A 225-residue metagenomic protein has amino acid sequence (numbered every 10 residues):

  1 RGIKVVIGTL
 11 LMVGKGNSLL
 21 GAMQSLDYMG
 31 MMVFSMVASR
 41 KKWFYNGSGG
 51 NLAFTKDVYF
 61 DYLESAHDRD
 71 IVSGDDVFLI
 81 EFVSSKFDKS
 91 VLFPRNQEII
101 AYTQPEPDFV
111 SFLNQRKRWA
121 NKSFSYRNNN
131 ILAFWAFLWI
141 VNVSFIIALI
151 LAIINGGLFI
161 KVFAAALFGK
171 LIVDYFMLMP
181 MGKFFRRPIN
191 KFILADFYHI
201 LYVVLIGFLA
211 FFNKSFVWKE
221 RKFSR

Functional and structural regions predicted by a protein language model:
I3-M32, F60, A66-I131: Catalytic donor/gating beta->alpha subdomain of glycosyltransferases that bind UDP-sugars
G21-M36, R118, K122-S125, F192-A195 (+1 more regions): Short hydrophobic helices that act as membrane-entry/anchoring signals
V37-W43: Short, P/G- and charge-enriched loop/turn segments at secondary-structure junctions
W43-F44, V91-L92, F208, S215: Short secondary-structure boundary/capping segments
N46-L63: Conserved nucleotide-sugar donor-binding and metal-coordinating catalytic region shared by glycosyltransferases
S48-G50, W218-R225: Short linear elements at protein peripheries
F134, L138-S215: Membrane-embedded multi-pass helical conduit in multi-pass membrane proteins, especially envelope-biosynthetic
